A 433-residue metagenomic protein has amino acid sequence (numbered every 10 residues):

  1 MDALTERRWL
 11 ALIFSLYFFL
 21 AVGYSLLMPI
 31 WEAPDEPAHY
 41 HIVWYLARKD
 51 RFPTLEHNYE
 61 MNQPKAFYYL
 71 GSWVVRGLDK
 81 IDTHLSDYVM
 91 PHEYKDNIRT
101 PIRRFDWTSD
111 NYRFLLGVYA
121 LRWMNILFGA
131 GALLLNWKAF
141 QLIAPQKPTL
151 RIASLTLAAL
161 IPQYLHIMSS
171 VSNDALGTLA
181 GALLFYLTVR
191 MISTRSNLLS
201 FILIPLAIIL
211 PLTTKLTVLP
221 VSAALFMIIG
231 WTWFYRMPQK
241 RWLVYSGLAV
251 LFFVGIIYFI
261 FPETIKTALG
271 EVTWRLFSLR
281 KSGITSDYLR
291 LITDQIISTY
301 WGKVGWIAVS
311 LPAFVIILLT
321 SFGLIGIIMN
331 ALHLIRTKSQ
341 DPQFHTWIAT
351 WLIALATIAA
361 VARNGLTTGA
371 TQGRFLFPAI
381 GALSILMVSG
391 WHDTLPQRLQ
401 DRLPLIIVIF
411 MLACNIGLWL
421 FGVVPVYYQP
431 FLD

Functional and structural regions predicted by a protein language model:
D2-R8, K147, R195-S196, W233-Y245 (+1 more regions): Membrane-interface helix-loop-helix junctions at transmembrane boundaries of multi-pass membrane enzymes, predominantly
E6-P37, R48-L55, G77-L85, A249-K266 (+2 more regions): Transmembrane signal-anchor helices characteristic of membrane glycosylation enzymes that use polyprenol
R8, K95-T108, Y112, N136-L160: Transmembrane-helix signature of polytopic, membrane-embedded enzymes that assemble or transfer cell-envelope glycans
Y45-M124: Interfacial juxtamembrane loops and adjacent helix segments that form the catalytic/substrate-binding surfaces
Q141-P145, L184-S200: Membrane-interface transmembrane helices that cradle and orient dolichyl/undecaprenyl
L187-S193, V221-F252, I335: Perimembrane helix-loop-helix junctions
S200-L216, V221-S222, F226-M227: Membrane-interface alpha helices of multi-pass inner-membrane proteins
P262-L334, Q429-D433: Membrane-lumen/periplasm interface segments of multi-pass, membrane-embedded glycan/lipid transferases
